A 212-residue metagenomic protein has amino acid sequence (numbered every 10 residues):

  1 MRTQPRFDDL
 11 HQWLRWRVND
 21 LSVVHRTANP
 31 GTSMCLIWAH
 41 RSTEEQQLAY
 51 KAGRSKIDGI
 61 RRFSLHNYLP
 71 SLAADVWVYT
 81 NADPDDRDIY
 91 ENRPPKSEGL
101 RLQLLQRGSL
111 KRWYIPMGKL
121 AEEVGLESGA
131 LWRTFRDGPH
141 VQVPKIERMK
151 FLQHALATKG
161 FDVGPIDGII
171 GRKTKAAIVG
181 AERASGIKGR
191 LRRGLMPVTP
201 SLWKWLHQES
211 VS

Functional and structural regions predicted by a protein language model:
M1, A73-D75, G160: Glycine-rich, often proline-containing surface loops adjacent to acidic residues and nearby aromatics that form
M1-W38: Active-site acidic/histidine clusters and adjacent loop/turn architecture that either coordinate catalytic ions
R2-W13, Y90-E91, K96-S109, Q142-P144 (+2 more regions): Second-shell loop/turn segments in exported
V18, S22, Q46-Q47, A73: A general structural signal for well-ordered alpha-helical packing
L21-T27, K119-S212: Cell-envelope/ECM-targeting effectors and their regulatory/trafficking segments
C35-A49, I169-K173: Acidic helix-start/capping segments at beta-turn-to-alpha-helix junctions
T43-L65, H140-P144: Charged, often glycine-rich, active-site loop that binds/positions anionic groups
R62-H154, S201-K204: Catalytic cores and adjacent binding grooves of peptidoglycan-active enzymes
